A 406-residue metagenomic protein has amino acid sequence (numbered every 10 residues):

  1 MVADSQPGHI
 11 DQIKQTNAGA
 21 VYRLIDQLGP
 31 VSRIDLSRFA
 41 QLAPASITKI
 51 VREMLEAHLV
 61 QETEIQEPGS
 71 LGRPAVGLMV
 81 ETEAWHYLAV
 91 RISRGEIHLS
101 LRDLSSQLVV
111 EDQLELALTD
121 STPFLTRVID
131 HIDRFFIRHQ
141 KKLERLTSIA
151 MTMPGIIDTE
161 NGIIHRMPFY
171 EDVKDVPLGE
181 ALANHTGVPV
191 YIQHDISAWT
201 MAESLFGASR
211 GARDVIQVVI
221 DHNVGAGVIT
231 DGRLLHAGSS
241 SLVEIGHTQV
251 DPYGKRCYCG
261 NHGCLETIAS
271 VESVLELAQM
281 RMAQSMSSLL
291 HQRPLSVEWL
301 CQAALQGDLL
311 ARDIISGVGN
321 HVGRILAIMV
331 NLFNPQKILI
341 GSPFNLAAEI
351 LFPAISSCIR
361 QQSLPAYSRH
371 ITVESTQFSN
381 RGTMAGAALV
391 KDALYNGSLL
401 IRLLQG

Functional and structural regions predicted by a protein language model:
M1-E115, T119-R145, L265-G406: ATP-binding/phosphotransfer module of carbohydrate and carboxylate kinases, centering on a glycine-rich
G69, K141, I156-T159, S197-M201 (+4 more regions): Short, active-site-adjacent cap segments at secondary-structure transitions
G77, Y87-R91, L146-A150, V215-V219 (+1 more regions): Short glycine-aspartate micro-motif
D103, T159, I229: Short, acidic, Ser/Thr-enriched surface-loop or helix-capping motifs
L108, D112-D214, I350-Q361: Glycine-rich phosphate-binding loop and adjoining helix at the ATP-binding site of ATP-dependent phosphoryl-transfer
E111-Q113, T119-F124, V173-K174, L178-L305: Glycine/GP-enriched mid-protein hinge/lid loop-to-helix segment characteristic of carbohydrate kinases
